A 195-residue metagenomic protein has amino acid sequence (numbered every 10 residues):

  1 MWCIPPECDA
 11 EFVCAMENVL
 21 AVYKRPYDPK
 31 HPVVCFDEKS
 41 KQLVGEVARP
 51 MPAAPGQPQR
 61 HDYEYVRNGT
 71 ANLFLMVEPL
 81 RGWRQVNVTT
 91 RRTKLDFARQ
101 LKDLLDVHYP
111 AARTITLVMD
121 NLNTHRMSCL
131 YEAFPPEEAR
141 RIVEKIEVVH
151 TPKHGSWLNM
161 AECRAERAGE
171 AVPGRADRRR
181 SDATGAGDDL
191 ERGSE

Functional and structural regions predicted by a protein language model:
M1-M16: Short Lys/Arg-enriched helix C-cap and helix-to-coil transition segments that create basic nucleic-acid-contact patches
M16-K102: Extended, low-complexity cationic-aromatic segments
K30-H31, R81, A112-T114, I142-E147: Short glycine-/polar-rich loops that comprise or flank the Walker A/P-loop and associated switch/sensor motifs
C35-D37, M76, G82, L101 (+5 more regions): Mobile genetic element proteins and their domesticated derivatives, centered on retroelements and DNA transposons
G45-E46, R126-E132: A short acidic (Asp/Glu
R60-Y65, E138-M160, D177: RNase H-like polynucleotidyl transferase catalytic core
A112-H125: Acidic/histidine-rich, metal-coordinating catalytic segments
K153, A161-R179, G193-E195: Active-site proximal helix-loop segment of RNase H-like, two-metal nucleases, encompassing DDE(D)
